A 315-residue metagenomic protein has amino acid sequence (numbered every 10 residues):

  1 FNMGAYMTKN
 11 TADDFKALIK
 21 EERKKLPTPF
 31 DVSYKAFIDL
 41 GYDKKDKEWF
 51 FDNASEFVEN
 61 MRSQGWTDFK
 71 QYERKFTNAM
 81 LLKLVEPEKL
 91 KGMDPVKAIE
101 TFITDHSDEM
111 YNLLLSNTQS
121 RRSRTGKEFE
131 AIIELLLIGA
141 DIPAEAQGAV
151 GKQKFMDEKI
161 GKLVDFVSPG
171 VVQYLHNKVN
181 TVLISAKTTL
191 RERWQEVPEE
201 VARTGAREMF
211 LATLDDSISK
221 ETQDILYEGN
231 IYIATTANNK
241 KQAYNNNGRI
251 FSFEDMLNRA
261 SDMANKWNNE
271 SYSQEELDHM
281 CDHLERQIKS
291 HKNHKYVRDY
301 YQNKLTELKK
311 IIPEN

Functional and structural regions predicted by a protein language model:
F1-T101, K310-N315: Nuclease-adjacent, charged terminal/linker segments that flank catalytic cores
E88-G92, G151-Q153, R191, D216-S219: Short acidic loop-to-helix transition motifs that present clustered carboxylates
L90-M110, G161-V167, T188-E200: Short, composition-biased local secondary-structure segments
H106-K154: Acidic-basic catalytic patches of nuclease active cores, encompassing PD-(D/E)XK and other metal-cofactor nuclease
R124, E128-I132, G161, T189-E196 (+1 more regions): Short, well-structured alpha-helical interface segments that form or flank functional binding sites
A146-Y174: Active-site metal-binding core of divalent-cation-utilizing nuclease and nuclease-like domains
Y174-A237: Catalytic cores of nucleic-acid endonucleases
D216-E314: Domain-level recognition of nuclease-like catalytic cores that cleave nucleotide substrates
